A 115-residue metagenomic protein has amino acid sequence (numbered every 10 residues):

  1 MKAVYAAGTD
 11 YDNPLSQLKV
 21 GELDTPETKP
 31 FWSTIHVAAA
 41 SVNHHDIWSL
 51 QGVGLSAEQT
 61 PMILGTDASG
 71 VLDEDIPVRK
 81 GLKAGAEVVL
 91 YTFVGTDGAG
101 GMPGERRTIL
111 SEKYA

Functional and structural regions predicted by a protein language model:
M1-Y5: Eukaryotic N-terminal low-complexity, Ser/Thr- and Lys/Arg-rich leader segments that predominantly function as
A7-D12, A40-V42: Short polar catalytic/cofactor-binding loops
Y11-L15, V78-G81: Short, solvent-exposed loop/turn segments that connect beta-strands within catalytic domains and beta-strand-rich
N13-D24: Short glycine/threonine/proline-enriched tight-turn/helix- or strand-capping micro-motif at secondary-structure
D24-S41, V53-G101: Glycine-rich beta-strand-centered segment in the early N-terminal region that forms part of a ligand/cofactor-binding
H45-L50: Cytochrome P450 core scaffold surrounding the K-helix E-X-X-R motif and the conserved "meander" helix-loop region
P103-R106: Short, acidic (Asp/Glu-rich) active-site segment that either coordinates a divalent metal cofactor
T108-A115: Structured surface patches comprising rigid loops and adjacent beta-strands/short helices at the edges of well-ordered
